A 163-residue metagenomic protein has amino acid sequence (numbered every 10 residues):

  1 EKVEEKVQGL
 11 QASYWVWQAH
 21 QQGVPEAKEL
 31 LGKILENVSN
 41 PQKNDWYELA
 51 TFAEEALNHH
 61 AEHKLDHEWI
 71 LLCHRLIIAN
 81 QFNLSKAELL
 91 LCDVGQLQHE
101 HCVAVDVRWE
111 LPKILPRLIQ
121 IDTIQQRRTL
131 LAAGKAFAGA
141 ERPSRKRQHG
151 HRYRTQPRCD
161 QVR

Functional and structural regions predicted by a protein language model:
E1-V3, Q22-P25, L31, V38: Short helix-capping/linker turns of helical repeat alpha-solenoids
K2-G9, P41-Y47: Short coil/turn connectors between adjacent alpha-helices in alpha-solenoid helical repeat scaffolds
S39-F82: Basic, Lys/Arg- and aromatic-enriched nucleic-acid-binding interface segment
L91-T129: Conserved tyrosine-mediated DNA breakage-rejoining catalytic core shared by Y-recombinases
L118-R163: Active-site/catalytic core of tyrosine-dependent DNA strand-transfer enzymes
